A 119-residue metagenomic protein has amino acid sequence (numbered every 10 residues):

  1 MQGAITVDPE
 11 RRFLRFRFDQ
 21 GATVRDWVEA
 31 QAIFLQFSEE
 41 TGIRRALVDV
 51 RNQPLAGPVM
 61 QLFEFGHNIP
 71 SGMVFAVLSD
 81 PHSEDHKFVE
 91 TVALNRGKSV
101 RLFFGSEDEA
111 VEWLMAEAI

Functional and structural regions predicted by a protein language model:
M1-I119: Amphipathic, Lys/Arg-enriched alpha-helical "gate/interface" segment within cytosolic domains that mediates
